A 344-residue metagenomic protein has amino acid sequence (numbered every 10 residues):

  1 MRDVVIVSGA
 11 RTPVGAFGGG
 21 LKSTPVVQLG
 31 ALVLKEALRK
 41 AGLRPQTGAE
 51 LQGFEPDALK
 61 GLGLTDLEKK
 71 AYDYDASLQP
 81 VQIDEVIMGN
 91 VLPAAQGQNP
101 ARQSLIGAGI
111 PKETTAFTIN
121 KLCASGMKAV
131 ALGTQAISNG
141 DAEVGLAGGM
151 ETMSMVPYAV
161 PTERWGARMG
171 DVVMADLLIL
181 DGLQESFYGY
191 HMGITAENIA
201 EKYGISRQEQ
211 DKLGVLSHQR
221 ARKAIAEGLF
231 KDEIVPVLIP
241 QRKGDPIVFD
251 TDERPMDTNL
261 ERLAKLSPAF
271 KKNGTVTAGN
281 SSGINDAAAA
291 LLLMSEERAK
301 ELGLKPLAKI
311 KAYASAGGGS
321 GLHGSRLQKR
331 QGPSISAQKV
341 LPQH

Functional and structural regions predicted by a protein language model:
R2-V91, A95, P100, A108 (+4 more regions): Conserved active-site "lid/cap" helical segment
R11-T12, S23-L32, K40-A76, E209-E301: N-terminal extracellular/periplasmic Venus flytrap/periplasmic-binding protein-like
G48-L51, A58, P80, I87-V144 (+2 more regions): Conserved catalytic cysteine-centered active-site region of acyl-thioester-dependent Claisen-condensing enzymes
G48-P56, P80-M88, A116-N120, A147-G149 (+4 more regions): Beta-strand segments within the central parallel beta-sheet cores of soluble alpha/beta enzyme folds
I119-E151, A200-L229, A290-R298: Active-site-proximal alpha-helical scaffold in enzymes
T134, V144-I199: Flexible glycine-/small-residue-enriched beta->alpha junction loops that bind anionic phosphate/pyrophosphate groups
M294-H344: Glycine- and Gly-Pro-enriched alpha-helical subdomains that act as flexible, kink-prone "lid/hinge" or packing modules
